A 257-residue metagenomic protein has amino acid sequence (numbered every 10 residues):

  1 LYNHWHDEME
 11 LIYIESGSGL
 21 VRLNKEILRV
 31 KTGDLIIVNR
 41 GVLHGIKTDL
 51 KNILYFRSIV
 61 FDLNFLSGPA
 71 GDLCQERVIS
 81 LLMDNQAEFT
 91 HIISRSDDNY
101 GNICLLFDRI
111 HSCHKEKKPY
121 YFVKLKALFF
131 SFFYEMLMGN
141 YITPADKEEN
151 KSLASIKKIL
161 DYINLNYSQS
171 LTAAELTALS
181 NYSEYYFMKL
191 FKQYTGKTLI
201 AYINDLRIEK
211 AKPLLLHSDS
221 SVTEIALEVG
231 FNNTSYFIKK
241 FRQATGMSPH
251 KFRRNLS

Functional and structural regions predicted by a protein language model:
L1-L35, G41-V42, L50, L73-R77 (+2 more regions): Generic protein-terminus/edge-of-domain signal
N3, E148-S152, L165, S180: Residue-level marker of regulatory loop/turn positions in helix-turn-helix DNA-binding domains and in histidine
E15, C104-K115, L160, N164-Y167 (+1 more regions): Regular secondary-structure segments
R40-S112: A hydrophobic/aromatic-rich effector-binding and dimerization subdomain of bacterial HTH-type transcriptional regulators
D84-N85, I93-K147, A154, K158: An amphipathic alpha-helical interaction segment
Y134-I142, Y162-E209, L216, S220 (+1 more regions): Basic/polar phosphate-binding segments, predominantly the helix-turn-helix DNA-binding elements of transcriptional
K147-A154, K197-I203: Short, Lys/Arg-enriched anionic-surface-contact patches
